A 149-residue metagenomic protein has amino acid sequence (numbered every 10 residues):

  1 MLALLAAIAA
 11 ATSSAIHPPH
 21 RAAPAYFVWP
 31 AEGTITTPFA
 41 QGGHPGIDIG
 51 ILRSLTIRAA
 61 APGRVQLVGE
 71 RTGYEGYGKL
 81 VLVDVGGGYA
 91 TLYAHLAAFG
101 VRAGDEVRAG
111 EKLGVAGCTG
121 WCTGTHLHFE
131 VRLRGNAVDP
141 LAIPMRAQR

Functional and structural regions predicted by a protein language model:
M1-A7: Sec-dependent signal peptide recognition, specifically the positively charged N-region followed immediately by
I8-K79, A109, V138-L141: Surface-exposed, glycine-biased beta-strand/turn segments
T36, L55, T91, T119 (+1 more regions): Ser/Thr-centric signal marking residues that sit in or immediately flank functional binding/regulatory motifs
T37, I51, L67, H95-A98 (+1 more regions): A residue-level detector for short acidic-glycine micro-motifs
S54-I57, A98-F99, G104-D105: Short, surface-exposed secondary-structure edge patches
A60-G100, T125-H126, E130: Zn2+-dependent peptidoglycan hydrolase active-site motif and core
Y77-D84, D105-R149: Conserved, short, structured surface segments that act as functional micro-motifs
